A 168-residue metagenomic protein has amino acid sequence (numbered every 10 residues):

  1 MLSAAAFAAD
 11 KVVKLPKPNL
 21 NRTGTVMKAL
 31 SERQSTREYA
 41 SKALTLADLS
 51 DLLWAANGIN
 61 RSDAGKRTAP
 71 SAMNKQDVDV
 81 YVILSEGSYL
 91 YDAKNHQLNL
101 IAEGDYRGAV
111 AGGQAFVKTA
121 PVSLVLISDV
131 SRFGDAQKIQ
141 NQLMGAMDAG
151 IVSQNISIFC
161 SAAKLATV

Functional and structural regions predicted by a protein language model:
F7-A120: N-terminal amphipathic, basic helical "cap/leader" segment at the start of enzyme domains
R33, L52, V80, V122-F133 (+1 more regions): Small-aliphatic-rich amphipathic alpha-helix that forms the alpha element of a beta-alpha
